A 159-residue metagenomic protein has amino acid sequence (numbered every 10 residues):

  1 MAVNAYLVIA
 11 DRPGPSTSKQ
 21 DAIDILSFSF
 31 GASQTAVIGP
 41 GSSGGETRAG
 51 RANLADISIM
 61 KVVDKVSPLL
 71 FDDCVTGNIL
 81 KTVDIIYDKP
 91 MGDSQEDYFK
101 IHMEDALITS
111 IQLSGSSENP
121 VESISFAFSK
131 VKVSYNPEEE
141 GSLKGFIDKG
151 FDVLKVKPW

Functional and structural regions predicted by a protein language model:
M1-W159: Glycine-rich, low-complexity intrinsically disordered segments
